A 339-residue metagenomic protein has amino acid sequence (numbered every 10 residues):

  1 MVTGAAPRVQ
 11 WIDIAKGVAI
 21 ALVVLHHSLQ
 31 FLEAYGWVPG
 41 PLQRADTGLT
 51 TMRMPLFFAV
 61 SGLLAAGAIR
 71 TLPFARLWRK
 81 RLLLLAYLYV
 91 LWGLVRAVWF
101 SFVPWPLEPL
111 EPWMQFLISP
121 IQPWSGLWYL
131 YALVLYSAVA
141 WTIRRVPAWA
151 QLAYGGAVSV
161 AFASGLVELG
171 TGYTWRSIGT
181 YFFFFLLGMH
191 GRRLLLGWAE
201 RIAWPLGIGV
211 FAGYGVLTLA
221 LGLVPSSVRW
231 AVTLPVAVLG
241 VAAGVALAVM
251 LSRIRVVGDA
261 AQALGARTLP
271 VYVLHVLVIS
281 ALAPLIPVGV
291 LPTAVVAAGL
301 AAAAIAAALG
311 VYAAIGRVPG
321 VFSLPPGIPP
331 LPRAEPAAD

Functional and structural regions predicted by a protein language model:
M1-V158, V288-D339: Membrane-cytosol interface segments of multi-pass membrane proteins, especially ER/Golgi lipid-handling enzymes
G4-A6, A68-R76, R145-W149, R192-P205 (+2 more regions): Membrane-interface junctions at the ends of membrane-embedded or membrane-associated helices
A21-S28, G93-L94, G155-L169, G209-L223 (+1 more regions): Aromatic-anchored segments of alpha-helical transmembrane domains
P41, E108-P120, V134-R144, A163-G170 (+4 more regions): Short juxtamembrane and helix-loop transition motifs at transmembrane-helix boundaries in membrane proteins
L42-M54, L117-Y131, L166-F184, L217-A243: Interfacial loop-to-helix transition and helix-capping segments at the boundaries of transmembrane helices
S61-A68, L135-I143, F183-L195, A237-R253 (+2 more regions): Transmembrane alpha-helical segments
L152-L196: Loop-centered beta-sheet repeat module
S226-S323, G327-I328, A338: Alpha-helical transmembrane segments of multi-pass integral membrane proteins
